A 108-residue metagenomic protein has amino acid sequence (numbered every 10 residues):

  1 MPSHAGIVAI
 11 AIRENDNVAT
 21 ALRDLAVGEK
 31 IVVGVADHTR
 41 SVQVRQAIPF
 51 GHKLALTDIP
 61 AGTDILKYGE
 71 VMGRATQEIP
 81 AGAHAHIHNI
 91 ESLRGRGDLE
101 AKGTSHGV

Functional and structural regions predicted by a protein language model:
P2-V108: N-terminal small-residue-enriched
